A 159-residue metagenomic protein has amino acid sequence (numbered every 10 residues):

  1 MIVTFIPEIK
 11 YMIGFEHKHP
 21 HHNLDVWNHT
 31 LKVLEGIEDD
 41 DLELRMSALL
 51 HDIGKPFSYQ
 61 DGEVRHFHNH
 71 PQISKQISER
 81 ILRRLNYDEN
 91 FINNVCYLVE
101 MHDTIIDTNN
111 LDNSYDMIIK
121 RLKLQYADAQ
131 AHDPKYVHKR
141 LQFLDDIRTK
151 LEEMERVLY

Functional and structural regions predicted by a protein language model:
M1-D61: Acidic/His-rich, divalent-metal-binding segments that scaffold phosphate/diphosphate chemistry
T4, Y11, E35, Q76 (+6 more regions): Charged/polar, solvent-exposed surface patches and flexible loops
F5-G14, S47-A48, N109-S114, Y136-L141 (+1 more regions): Short coil/turn segments at secondary-structure boundaries
L24-W27, Q72, L141: Electropositive phosphate-/nucleotide-binding environments in soluble metabolic enzymes
H29, L49, F91, V95 (+2 more regions): General structural feature for long, well-ordered alpha-helical segments within catalytic domains of soluble enzymes
L34-V137: Divalent metal-dependent catalytic cores for phosphoryl transfer on phosphate-bearing substrates
A129-Y159: Terminal helices and disordered tails flanking the catalytic cores of nucleotide-processing hydrolases
